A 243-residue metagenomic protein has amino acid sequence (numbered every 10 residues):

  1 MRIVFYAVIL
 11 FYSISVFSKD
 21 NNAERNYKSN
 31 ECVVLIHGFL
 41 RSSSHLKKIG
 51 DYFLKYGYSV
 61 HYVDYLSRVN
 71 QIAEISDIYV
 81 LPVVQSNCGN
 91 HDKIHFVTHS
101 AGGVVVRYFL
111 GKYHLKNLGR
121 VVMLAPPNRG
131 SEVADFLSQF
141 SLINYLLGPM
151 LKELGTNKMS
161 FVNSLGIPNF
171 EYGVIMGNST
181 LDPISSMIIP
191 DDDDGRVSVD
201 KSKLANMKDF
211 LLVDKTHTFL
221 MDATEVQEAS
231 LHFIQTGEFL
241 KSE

Functional and structural regions predicted by a protein language model:
I3-Y12: Sec-dependent N-terminal signal peptides
N21-A23: A short loop-to-beta-strand scaffold at the N-terminal edge of the catalytic core in hydrolase folds
R25-C32: Proline/glycine-enriched tight loop/beta-turn segments at coil->beta junctions that connect or precede beta-strands
V33-F39, S44, F53-L66, I72-N169: Serine-dependent carboxylesterase/thioesterase catalytic core of lipase-like alpha/beta-hydrolase/SGNH enzymes
Y65-N70, D214-T218: Histidine-bearing beta->alpha loop at or near hydrolase active sites
G111-E243: Helical cap/lid subdomain of alpha/beta-hydrolase-fold lipid enzymes that gates access to the catalytic pocket
